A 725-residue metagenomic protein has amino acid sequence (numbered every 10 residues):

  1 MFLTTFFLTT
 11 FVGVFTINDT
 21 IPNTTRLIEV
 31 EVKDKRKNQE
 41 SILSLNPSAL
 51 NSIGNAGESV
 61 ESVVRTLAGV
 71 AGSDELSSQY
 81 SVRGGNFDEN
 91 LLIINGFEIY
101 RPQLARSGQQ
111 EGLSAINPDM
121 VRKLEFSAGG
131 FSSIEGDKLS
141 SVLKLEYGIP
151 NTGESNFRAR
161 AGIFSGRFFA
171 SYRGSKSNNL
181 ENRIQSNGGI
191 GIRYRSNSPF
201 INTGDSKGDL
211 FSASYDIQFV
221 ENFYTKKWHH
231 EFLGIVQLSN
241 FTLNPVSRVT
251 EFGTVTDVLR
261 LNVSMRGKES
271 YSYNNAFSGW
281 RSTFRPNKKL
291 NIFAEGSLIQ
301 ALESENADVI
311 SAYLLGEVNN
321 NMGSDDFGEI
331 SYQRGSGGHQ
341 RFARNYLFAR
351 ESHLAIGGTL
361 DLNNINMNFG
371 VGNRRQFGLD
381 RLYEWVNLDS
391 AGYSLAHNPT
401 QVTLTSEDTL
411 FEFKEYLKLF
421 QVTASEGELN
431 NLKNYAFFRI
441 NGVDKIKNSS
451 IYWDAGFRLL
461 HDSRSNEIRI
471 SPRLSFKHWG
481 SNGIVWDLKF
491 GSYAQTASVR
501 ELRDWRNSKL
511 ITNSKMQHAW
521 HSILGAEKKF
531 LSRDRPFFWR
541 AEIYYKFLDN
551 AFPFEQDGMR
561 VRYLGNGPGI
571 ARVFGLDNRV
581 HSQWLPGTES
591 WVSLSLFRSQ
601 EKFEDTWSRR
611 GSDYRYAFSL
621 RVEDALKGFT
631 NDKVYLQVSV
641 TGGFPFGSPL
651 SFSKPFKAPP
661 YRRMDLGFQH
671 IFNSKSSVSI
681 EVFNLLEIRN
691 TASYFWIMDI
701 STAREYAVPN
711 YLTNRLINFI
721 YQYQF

Functional and structural regions predicted by a protein language model:
K37-N90, G96-F131, V142: Periplasmic N-terminal accessory/gating domains of Gram-negative outer-membrane beta-barrel systems
Q110-S114, R122-S133, S141-G174, Y194 (+1 more regions): Short strand-turn segments of transmembrane beta-barrel domains in outer membranes, especially the first one or two
A128, Y147, A161-S165, G174 (+17 more regions): Transmembrane beta-strands of outer-membrane beta-barrel pores
R158, F164-S196, D205-V246, K268-Q300 (+1 more regions): Transmembrane beta-barrel wall of Gram-negative outer-membrane proteins
Y224-S239, K268-S465, W479, R540-I543 (+1 more regions): Face-selective signature of the C-terminal outer-membrane beta-barrel domain
F293, S297, D487, M516-R572: Membrane-embedded beta-barrel scaffold of Gram-negative outer-membrane proteins
I446-N448, Y545-F547, N566-F646, Q722-Q724: Gram-negative outer-membrane beta-barrel transporters
G643-G647, H670-F725: C-terminal beta-signal and adjacent terminal beta-strands/loops of Gram-negative outer-membrane beta-barrel proteins
